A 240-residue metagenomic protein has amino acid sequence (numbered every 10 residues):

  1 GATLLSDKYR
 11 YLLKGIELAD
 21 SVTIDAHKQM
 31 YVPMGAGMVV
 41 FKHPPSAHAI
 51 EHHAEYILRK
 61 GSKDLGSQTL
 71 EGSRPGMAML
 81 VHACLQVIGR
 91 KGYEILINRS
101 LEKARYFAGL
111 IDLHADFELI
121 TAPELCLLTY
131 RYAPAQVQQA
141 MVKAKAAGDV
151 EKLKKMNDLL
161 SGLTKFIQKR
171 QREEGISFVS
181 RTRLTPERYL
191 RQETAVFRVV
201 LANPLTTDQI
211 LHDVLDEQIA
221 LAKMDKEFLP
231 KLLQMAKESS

Functional and structural regions predicted by a protein language model:
G1-A2, E55-I57, R99-K103, D116 (+3 more regions): A glycine-rich phosphate-binding loop feature that marks nucleotide/adenosyl-phosphate handling sites
L5-K8, L12-A115, T121-A122, Q136: Active-site C-terminal subdomain of aminotransferase-like
Y11-E17, K152-L159: Acidic, Ser/Thr-rich peripheral helices and adjacent loops at domain boundaries
I57-G66, A108-I111, R170-R188: Conserved alpha/beta core surface patches that mediate binding of polyanionic ligands
Q86-I95, A147-K152, F197-N203: Glycine- and acidic
L125-Q139, L153-L160, E174-H212: Conserved PLP-binding active-site segment of the aspartate aminotransferase-like
K143-D149, N157-Q171, L211-I219: Short amphipathic alpha-helices in soluble, non-transmembrane regions that often serve as interface/regulatory elements
A144, R188-S240: PLP-dependent enzyme catalytic core of the Aspartate aminotransferase-like
